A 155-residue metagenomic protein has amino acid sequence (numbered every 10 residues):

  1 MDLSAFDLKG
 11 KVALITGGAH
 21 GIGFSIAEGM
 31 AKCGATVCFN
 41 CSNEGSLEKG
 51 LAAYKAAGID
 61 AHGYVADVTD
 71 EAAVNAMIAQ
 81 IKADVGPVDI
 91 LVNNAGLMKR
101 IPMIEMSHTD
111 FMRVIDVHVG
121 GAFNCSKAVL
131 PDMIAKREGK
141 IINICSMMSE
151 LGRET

Functional and structural regions predicted by a protein language model:
V12, A19-H20: Conserved glycine-rich cofactor-binding loop
C33-K49: Conserved glycine-rich Rossmann-like NAD(P)H-binding loop of the short-chain dehydrogenase/reductase
E44-G45, V65-M77, H108: The beta1-alpha1 cofactor-binding region of Rossmann-like NAD(H)/NADP(H)-dependent oxidoreductases
A57-D60, Q80-L91, K99, E138: A glycine-rich helix->loop->beta "capping" turn within Rossmann-like NAD(P)(H)-dependent oxidoreductase domains
P102-M103, D110-I115: Substrate-binding pocket helix/loop in short-chain dehydrogenase/reductase
S126-K127: A short, exposed helix-loop element centered on a Lys and neighboring polar residues
I142-T155: Catalytic loop of short-chain dehydrogenase/reductase
